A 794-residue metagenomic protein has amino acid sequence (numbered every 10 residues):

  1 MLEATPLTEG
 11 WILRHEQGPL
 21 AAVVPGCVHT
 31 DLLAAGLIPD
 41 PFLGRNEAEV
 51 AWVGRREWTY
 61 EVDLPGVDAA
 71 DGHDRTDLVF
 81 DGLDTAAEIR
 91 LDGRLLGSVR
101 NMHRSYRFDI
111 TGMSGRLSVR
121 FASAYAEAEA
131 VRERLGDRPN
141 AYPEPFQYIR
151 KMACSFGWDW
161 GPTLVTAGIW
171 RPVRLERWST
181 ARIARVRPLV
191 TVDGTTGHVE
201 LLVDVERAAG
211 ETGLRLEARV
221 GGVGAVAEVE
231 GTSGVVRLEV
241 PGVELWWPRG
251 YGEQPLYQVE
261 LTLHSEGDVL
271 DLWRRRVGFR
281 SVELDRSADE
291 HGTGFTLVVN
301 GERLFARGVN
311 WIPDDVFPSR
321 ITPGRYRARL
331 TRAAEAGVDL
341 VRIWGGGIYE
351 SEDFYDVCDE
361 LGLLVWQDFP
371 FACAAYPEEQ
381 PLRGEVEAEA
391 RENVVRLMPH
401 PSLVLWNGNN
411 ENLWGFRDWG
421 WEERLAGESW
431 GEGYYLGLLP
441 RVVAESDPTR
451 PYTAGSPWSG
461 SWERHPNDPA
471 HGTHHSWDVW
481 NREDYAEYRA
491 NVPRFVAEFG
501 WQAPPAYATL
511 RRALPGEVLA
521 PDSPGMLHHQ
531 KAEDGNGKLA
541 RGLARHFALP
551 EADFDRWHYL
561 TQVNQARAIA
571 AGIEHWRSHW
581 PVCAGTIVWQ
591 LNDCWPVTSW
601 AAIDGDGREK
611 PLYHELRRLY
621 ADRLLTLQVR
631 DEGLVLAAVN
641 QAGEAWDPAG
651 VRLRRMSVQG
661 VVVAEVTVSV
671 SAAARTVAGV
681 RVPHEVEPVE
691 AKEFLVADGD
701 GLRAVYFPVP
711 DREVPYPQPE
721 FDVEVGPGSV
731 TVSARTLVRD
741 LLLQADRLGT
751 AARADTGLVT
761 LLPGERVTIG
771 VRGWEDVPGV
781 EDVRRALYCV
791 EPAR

Functional and structural regions predicted by a protein language model:
M1-V341, A470, W477, S578-H579 (+2 more regions): Secreted/periplasmic carbohydrate-active enzymes, especially glycoside hydrolases
H15, G168, W406, R441-A444 (+3 more regions): Substrate-binding clefts and catalytic carboxylate motifs of secreted carbohydrate-active enzymes
R56-D63, R329, A333-A336, F354 (+5 more regions): Alpha-helical packing segments of well-folded alpha/beta enzyme cores
D81-D84, A122, G278-R280, V309-I312 (+6 more regions): Short, solvent-exposed turn/loop segments enriched in Gly/Ser/Thr/Pro and often Arg
A86-A87, A126-E127, D285, P313-V316 (+8 more regions): Flexible loop/turn segments at secondary-structure boundaries
E133-N140, V357-L364, E378-R391, W421-S429 (+2 more regions): Aromatic- and acidic-residue-enriched segments that line the glycan-binding/catalytic groove of carbohydrate-active
R286-W419: Substrate-binding cleft of carbohydrate-active enzyme catalytic domains
Y376-R464, R567, G607: Active-site neighborhood of glycoside hydrolase catalytic domains
